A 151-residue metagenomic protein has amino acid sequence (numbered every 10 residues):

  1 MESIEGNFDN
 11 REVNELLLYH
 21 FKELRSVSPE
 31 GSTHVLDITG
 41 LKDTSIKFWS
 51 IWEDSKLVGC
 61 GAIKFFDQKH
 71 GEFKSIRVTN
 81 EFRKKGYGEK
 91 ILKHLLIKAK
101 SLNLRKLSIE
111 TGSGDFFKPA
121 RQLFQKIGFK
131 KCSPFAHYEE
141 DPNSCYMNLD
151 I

Functional and structural regions predicted by a protein language model:
S3-H70, K74, T79, K98 (+2 more regions): Acetyl-CoA-dependent GNAT
G6-D9, S108-I127, C132-I151: C-terminal "cap" of GNAT-fold acetyltransferases
F8-R11, I46, F82, G86 (+3 more regions): Residues at secondary-structure transition points
E15-Y19, K90, H94, Y146: Alpha-helical elements of Rossmann-like donor-binding domains used by nucleotide-donor carbohydrate transfer enzymes
Q68-H70, K106, S144: A generic structural signal for beta-strand entry/edge sites
I76, E81, G112-G114: Short strand-loop junctions, especially beta-strand C-caps/beta-turns that link beta-sheets to coils or alpha-helices
V78, K84-I97, Q122, K126: Conserved acetyl-CoA-binding loop-helix of GNAT-fold acetyltransferases
